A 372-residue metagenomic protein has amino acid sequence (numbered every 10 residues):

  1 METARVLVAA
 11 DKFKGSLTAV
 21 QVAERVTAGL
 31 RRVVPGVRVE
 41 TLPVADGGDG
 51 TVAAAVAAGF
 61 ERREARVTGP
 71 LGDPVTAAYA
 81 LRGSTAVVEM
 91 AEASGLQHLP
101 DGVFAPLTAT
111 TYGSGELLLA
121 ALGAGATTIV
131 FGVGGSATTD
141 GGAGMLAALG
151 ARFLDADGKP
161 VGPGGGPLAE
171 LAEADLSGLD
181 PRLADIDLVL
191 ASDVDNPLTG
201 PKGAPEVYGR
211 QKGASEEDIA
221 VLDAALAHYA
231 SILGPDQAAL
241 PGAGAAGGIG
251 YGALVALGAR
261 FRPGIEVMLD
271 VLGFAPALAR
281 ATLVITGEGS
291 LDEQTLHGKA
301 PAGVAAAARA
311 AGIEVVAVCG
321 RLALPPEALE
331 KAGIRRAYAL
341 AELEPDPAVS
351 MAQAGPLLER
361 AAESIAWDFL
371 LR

Functional and structural regions predicted by a protein language model:
M1-V133, A137-R372: N-terminal loops that bind phosphate or other acidic moieties and the adjacent beta-alpha structural core
